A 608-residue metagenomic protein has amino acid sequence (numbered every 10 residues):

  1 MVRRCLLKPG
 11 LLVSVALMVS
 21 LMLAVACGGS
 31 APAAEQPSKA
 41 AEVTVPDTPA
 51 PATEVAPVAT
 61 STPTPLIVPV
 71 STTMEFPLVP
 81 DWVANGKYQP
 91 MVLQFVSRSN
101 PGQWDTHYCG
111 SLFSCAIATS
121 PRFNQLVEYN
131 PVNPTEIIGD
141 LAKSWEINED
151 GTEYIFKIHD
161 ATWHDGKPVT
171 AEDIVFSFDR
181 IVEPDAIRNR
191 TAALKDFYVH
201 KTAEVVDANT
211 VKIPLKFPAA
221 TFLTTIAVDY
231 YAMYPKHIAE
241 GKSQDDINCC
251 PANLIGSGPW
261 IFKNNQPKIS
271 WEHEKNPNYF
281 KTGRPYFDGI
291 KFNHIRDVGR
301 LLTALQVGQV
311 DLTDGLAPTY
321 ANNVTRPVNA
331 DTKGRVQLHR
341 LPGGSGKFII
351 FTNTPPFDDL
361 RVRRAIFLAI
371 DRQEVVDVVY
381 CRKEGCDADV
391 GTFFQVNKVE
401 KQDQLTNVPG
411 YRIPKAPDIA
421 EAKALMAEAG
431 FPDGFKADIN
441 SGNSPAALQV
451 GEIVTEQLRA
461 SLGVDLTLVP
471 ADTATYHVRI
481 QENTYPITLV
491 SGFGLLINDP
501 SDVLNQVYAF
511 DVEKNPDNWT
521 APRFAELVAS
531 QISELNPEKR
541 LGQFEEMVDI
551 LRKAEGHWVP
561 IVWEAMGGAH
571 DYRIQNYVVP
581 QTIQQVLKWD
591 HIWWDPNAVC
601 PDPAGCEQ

Functional and structural regions predicted by a protein language model:
T72-L78, L93-E149, D179, N253-S257: N-terminal lobe/hinge region of extracytoplasmic solute-binding protein
V79-P80, A84, S97-I117, L141 (+5 more regions): A structural "hinge/loop" feature
Q94, T170-S177, A208-P214, P218 (+10 more regions): Alpha-helical secondary-structure segments
S114-S120, Q266, S270, K275 (+3 more regions): Detector for C-terminal structural segments
I117, F123-N124, E128-V132, A227-P285 (+5 more regions): Gly/Pro-rich hinge or "lid" segments in bacterial periplasmic/extracellular proteins
K143-R188, V206, K212-P214, L301-Q306 (+2 more regions): Aromatic- and charge-enriched surface segment that lines or borders ligand/interaction sites
H159, N248, N278-V324, D472: Ligand-site clamp/hinge motif
T191-E240: Surface-exposed binding/hinge segments that line and control ligand-binding clefts or catalytic entry sites
